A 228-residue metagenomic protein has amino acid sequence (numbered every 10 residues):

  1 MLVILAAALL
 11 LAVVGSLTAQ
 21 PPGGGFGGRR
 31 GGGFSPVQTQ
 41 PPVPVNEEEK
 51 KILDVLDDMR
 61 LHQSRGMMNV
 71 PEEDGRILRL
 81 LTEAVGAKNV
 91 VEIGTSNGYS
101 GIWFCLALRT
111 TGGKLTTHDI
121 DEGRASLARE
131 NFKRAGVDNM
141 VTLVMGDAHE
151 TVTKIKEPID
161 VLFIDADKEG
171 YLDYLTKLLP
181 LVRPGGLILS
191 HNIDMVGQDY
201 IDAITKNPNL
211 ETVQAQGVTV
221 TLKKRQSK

Functional and structural regions predicted by a protein language model:
V3-S16: Bacterial N-terminal signal peptides
L17-V45, E49: Disordered, low-complexity segments in secreted/periplasmic proteins that are enriched in proline
Q63-I77: Conserved SAM-binding loop and adjacent beta-strand
A87-S96: Conserved class I S-adenosyl-L-methionine
G113-D119: Conserved SAM-binding motif I beta-strand of class I
A125-E157: S-adenosyl-L-methionine
K168-K228: C-terminal substrate-binding/active-site "lid" region of AdoMet-derived donor-dependent transferases
